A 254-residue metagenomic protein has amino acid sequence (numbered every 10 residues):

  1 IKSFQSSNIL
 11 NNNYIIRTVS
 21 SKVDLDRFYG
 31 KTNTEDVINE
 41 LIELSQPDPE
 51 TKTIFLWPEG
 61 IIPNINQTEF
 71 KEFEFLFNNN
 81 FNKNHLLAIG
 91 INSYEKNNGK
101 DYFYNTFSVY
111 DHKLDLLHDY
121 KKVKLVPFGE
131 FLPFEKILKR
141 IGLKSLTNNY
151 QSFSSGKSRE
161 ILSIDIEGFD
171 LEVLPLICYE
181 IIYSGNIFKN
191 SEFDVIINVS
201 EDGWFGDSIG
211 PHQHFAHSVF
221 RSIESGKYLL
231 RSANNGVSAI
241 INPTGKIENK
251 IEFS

Functional and structural regions predicted by a protein language model:
I1-S254: Enzyme catalytic cores with a strong preference for nitrogen-chemistry domains
